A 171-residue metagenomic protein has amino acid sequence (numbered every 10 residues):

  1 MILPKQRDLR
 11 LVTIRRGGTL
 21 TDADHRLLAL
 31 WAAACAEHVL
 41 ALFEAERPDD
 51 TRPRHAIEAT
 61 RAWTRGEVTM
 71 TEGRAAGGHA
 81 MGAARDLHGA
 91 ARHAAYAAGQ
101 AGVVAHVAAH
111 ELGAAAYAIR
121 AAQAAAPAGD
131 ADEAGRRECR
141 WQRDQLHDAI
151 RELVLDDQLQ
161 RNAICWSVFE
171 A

Functional and structural regions predicted by a protein language model:
M1-D144, D148, F169: Structured binding/interaction patches within domain cores
Q145-A171: Mature, well-folded catalytic/scaffold domains that follow N-terminal targeting or propeptide regions
